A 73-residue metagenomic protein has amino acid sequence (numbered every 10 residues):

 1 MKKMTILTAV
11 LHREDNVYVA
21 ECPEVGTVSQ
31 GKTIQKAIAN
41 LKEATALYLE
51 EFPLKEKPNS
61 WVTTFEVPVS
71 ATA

Functional and structural regions predicted by a protein language model:
M1-V10, A39-A73: Short, charged, surface-exposed hinge/linker loops at domain edges that act as mobile lids or interdomain connectors
D15-E51: Amphipathic, hydrophobic secondary-structure cores in small proteins
